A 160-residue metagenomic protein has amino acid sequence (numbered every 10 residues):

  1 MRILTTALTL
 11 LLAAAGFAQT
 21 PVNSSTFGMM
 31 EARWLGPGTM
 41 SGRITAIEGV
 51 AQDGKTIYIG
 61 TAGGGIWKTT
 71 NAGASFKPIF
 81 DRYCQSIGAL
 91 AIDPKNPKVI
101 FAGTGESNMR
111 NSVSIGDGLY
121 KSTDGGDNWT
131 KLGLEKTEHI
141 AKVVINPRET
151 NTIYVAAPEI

Functional and structural regions predicted by a protein language model:
M1-T9: Sec-dependent signal peptide recognition, specifically the positively charged N-region followed immediately by
A13-A15: N-terminal signal peptide c-region/cleavage motif recognized by signal peptidases
Q19-I160: Beta-propeller blade termini and top-face loops
